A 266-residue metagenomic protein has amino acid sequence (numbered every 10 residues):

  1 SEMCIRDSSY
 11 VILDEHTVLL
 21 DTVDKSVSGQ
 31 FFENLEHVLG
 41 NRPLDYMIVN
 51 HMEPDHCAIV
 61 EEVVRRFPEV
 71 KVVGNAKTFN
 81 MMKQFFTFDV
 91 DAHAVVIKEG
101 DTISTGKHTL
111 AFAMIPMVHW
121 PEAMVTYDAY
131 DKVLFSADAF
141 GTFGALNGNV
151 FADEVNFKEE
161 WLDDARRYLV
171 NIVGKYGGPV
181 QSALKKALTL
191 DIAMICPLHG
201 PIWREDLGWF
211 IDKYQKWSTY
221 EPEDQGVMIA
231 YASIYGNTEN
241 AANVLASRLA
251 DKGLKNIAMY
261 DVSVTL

Functional and structural regions predicted by a protein language model:
M3-I5: Short, small-residue-biased leader/transition segments that mark boundaries at the very start of proteins
V11, V18-L19, A111, Y127 (+2 more regions): Conserved beta-strand elements of the Class I
E15-H16, S26-V73: Active-site metal-binding motif and surrounding structural segment of the metallo-beta-lactamase
L20-T22, L44-M52, V72-N75, L134-A137 (+1 more regions): Active-site neighborhood of phospho(di)ester-bond hydrolases with catalytic His/Asp-centered motifs
V27, M52-C57, F79-M82, H119-W120 (+2 more regions): Active-site environment of divalent metal-dependent phosphoester hydrolases
G74-A123, S182: Metallo-beta-lactamase
T109-P197, W203-E205: Metallo-beta-lactamase
D206-L266: N-terminal beta1-alpha1-beta2 submodule of the flavodoxin-like/Rossmannoid cofactor-binding fold
